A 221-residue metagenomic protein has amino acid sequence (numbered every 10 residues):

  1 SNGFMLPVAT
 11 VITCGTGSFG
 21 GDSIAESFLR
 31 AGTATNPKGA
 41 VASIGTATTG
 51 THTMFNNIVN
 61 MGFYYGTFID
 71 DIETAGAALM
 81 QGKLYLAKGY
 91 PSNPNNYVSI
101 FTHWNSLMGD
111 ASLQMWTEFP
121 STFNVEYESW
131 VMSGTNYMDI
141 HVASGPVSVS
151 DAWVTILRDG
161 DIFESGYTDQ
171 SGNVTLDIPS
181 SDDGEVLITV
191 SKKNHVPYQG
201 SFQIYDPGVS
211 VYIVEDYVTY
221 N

Functional and structural regions predicted by a protein language model:
I12-T13, G17-F123: Active-site-proximal C-terminal subdomain of hydrolase catalytic domains
P120-E126, V209-E215: Proline-enriched interdomain boundary motifs that mark the N-terminal boundary and often initiate the first structured
S129-T135, Y217-N221: Short, solvent-exposed loop/linker segments at the N-terminal edge of repeated beta-sheet extracellular domains
N136-Y137, S144-D159, N221: Short, ordered, surface-exposed loop/turn motifs in non-cytosolic proteins
D161-V174: Short, acidic Ser/Thr/Gly-rich low-complexity loop/linker segments typical of extracellular and cell-surface proteins
L176-S181: Short, hydrophobic beta-strand segments
D183-K192: A short, solvent-exposed beta-strand micro-motif common in secreted/extracellular proteins
N194-S210: Edge beta-strands of extracellular beta-sandwich domains
